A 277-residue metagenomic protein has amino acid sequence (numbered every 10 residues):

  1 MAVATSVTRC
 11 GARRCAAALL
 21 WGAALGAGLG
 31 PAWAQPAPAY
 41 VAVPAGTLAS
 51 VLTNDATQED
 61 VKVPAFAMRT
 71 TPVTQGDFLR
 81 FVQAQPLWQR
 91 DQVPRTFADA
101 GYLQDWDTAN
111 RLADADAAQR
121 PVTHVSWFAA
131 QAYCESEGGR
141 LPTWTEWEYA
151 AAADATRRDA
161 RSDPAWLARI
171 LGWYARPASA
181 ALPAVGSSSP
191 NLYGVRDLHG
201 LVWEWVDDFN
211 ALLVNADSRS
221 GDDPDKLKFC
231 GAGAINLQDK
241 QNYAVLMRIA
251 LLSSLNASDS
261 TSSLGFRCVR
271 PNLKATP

Functional and structural regions predicted by a protein language model:
M1-A12: N-terminal secretory signal peptides that target proteins for export/translocation
A16-G28: Bacterial N-terminal signal peptides
A34-A39, R120-P121, V125-W127, G139 (+2 more regions): Disulfide-stabilized, aromatic/cysteine-rich ligand-recognition loop
Y40-T47: Mature N-terminal segment immediately following signal peptide/propeptide cleavage in secreted/periplasmic
S50-A65, Y243-L252: Short, polar loop/linker segments at the starts of domains and inter-domain junctions
S50-N54, F209-D217: Cytochrome P450 core scaffold surrounding the K-helix E-X-X-R motif and the conserved "meander" helix-loop region
K62-W166, R270-K274: Active-site microenvironments of metalloenzymes and redox enzymes
G172-H199: Short, well-ordered junction/capping motifs at the entry into regular secondary structure
